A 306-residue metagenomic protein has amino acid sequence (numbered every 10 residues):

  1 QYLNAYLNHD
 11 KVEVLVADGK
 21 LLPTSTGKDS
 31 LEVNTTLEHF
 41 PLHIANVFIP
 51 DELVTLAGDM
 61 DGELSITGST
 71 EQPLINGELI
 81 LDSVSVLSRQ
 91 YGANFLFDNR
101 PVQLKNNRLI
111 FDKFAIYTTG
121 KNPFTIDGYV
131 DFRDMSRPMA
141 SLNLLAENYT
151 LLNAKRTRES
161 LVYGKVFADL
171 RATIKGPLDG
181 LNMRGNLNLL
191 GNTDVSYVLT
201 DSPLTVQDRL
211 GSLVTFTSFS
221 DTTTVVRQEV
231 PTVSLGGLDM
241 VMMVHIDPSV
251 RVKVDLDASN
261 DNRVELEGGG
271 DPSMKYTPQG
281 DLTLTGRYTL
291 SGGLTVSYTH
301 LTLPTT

Functional and structural regions predicted by a protein language model:
Q1-E63, E71-E78, D82-L170, P177-L301: Interface amphipathic segments
T302-T306: A short, hydrophobic C-terminal helix/tail in secreted or cell-surface proteins
